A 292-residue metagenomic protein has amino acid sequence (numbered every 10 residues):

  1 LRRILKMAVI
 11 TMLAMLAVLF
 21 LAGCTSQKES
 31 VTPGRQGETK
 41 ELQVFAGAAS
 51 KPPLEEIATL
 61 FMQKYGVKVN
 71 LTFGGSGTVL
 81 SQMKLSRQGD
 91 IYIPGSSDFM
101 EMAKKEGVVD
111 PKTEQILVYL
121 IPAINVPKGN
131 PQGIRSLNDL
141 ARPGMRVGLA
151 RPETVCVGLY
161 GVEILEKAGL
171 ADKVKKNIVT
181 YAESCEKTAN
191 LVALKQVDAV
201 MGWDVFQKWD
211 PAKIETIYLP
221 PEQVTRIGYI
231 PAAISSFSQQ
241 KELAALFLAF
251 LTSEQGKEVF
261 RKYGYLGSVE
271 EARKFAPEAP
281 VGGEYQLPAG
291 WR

Functional and structural regions predicted by a protein language model:
L1-K28: Secretory targeting signatures
C24-T72, G77-R87, P94-S97, E101-E106 (+2 more regions): Exported/periplasmic ABC-transporter solute-binding proteins
R87-Q88, P111: Short glycine-enriched, charge-decorated loop/helix-capping segments at active-site entrances that position
E106-T113: A short, gly/pro- and small-residue-rich
